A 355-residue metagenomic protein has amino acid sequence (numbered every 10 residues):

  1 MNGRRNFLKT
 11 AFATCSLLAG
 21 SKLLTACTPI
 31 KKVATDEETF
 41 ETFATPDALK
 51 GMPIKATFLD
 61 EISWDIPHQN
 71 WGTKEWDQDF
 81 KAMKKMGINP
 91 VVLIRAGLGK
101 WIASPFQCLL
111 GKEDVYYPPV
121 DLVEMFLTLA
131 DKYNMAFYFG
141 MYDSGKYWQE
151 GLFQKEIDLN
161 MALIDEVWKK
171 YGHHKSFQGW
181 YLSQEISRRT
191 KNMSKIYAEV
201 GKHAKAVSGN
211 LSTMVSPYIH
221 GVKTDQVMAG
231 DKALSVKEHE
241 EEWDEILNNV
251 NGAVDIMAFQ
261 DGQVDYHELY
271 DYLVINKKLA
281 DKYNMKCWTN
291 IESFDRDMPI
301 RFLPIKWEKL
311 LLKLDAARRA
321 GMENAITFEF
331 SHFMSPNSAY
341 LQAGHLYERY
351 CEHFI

Functional and structural regions predicted by a protein language model:
M1, L23-A48: C-terminal segment of N-terminal export signals and the immediately downstream linker at the start of the mature
M1-R4, S21, K112, K202: Intrinsically disordered, low-complexity regions
R4, L8, T28-K31, I102 (+1 more regions): Generic low-polarity alpha-helical segments
N6-T28: N-terminal export signals
F12-A13, L18-A19, T35-E38, T213: N-terminal functional modules and adjacent low-complexity/disordered segments of proteins
E38-I355: Glycan-processing catalytic domains of CAZymes
